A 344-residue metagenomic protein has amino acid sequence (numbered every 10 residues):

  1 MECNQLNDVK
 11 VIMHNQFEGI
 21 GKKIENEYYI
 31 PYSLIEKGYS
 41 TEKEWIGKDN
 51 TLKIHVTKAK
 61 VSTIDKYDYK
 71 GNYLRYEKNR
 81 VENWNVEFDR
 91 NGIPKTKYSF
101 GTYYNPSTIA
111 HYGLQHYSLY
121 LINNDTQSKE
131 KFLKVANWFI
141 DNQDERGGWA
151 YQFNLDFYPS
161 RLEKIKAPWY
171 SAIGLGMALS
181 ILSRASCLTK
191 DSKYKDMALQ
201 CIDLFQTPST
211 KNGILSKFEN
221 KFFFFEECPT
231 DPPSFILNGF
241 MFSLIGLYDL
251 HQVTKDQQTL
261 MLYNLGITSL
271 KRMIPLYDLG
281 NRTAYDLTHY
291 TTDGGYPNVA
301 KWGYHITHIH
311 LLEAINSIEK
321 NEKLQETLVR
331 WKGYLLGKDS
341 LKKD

Functional and structural regions predicted by a protein language model:
M1-V61: Primary recognition of N-terminal secretory signal peptides and signal-anchoring hydrophobic helices
K58-S99, K129-A150, K195-K217, Q258-T283 (+1 more regions): Long, well-ordered core segments of solenoidal/helical folds
K66-G101, G148-W169, L215-I236, L279-T307: Carbohydrate-binding/catalytic loop surfaces
N105-Y120, W169-S186, S234-H251, A300-N316: Well-ordered alpha-helical segments within folded domains of soluble proteins
L119-L133, A185-Q200, Y248-N264, I315-V329: Structural helix-adjacent loops and short alpha-helical linkers that scaffold large soluble proteins
R146-L204: Hydrophobic alpha-helical segments and helix pairs
T189-F240: Hydrophobic, well-structured mid-protein blocks that either form specific transmembrane helices
C228-S269: Flexible, glycine-rich surface segments
